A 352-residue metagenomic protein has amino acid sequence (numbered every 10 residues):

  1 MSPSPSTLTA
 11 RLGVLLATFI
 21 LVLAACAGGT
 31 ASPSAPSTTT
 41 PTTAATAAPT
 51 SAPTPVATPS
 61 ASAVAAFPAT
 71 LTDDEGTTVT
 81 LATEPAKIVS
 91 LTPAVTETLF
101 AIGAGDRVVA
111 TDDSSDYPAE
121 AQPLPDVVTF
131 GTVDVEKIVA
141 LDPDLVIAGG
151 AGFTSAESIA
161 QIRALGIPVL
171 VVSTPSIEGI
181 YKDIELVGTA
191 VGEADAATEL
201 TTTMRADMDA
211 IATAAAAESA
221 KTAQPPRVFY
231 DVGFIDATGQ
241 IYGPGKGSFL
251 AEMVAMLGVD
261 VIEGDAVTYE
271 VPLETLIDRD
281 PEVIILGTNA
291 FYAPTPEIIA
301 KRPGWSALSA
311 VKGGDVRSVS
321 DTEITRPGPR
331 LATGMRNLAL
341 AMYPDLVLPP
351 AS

Functional and structural regions predicted by a protein language model:
S2-A17, A24-A94, D195-Y230, D280-V283 (+1 more regions): Bacterial Sec-exported substrate-binding components of ABC uptake systems
P68, K87-L141, L145-T154, I262-D265: A short, structured surface patch at a secondary-structure boundary
T77-T78, A156-A237, G264-D265, G314-S352: Extracytoplasmic substrate-binding proteins
T78-L81, T96-A101, D116-E120, D236-Y242 (+3 more regions): Short, solvent-exposed loop/turn elements at domain surfaces
T83, V135-P143, L165, P272-D280: Short helices/loops that flank or line small-molecule/ion binding pockets
E84, L91, V95-T98, A104 (+15 more regions): Stable alpha-helical elements in mature extracytoplasmic
S114-Y117, Q240-Y269: Alpha-helical, coiled-coil/dimerization segments enriched in small aliphatic residues
G152-A164, D278, V283-R302: A ligand-binding cleft/hinge motif common to bilobed small-molecule-binding domains
